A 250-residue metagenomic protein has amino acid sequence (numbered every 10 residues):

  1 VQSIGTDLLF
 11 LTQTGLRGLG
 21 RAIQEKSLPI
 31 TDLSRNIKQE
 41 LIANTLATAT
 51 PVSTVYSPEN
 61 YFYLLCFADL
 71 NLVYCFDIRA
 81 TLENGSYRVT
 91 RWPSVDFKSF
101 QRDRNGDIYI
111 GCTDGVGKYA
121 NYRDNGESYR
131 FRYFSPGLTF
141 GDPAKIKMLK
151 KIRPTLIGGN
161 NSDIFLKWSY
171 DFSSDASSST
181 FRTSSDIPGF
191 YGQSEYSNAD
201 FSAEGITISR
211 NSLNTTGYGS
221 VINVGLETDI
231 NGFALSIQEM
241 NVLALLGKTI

Functional and structural regions predicted by a protein language model:
S3-D7, Q13-I250: Beta-sheet repeat architectures centered on beta-propellers
